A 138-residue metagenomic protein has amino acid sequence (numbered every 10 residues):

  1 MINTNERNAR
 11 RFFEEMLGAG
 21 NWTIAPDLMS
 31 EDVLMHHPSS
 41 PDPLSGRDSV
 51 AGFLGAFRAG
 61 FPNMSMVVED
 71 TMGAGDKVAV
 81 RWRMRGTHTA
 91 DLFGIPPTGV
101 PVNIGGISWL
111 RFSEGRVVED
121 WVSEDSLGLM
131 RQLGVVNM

Functional and structural regions predicted by a protein language model:
M1-M138: C-terminal and inter-domain tail/linker signature
